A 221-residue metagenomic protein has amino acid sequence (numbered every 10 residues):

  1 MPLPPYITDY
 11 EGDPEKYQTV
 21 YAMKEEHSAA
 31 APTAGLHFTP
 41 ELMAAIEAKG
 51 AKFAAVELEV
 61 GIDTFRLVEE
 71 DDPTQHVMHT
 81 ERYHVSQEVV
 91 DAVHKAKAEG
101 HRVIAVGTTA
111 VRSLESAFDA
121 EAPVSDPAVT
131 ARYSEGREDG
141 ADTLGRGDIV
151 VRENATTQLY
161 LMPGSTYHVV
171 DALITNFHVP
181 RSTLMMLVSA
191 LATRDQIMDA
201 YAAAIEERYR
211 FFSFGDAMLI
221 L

Functional and structural regions predicted by a protein language model:
M1-L221: Surface-exposed, charge/polar-rich loops and edge strands
